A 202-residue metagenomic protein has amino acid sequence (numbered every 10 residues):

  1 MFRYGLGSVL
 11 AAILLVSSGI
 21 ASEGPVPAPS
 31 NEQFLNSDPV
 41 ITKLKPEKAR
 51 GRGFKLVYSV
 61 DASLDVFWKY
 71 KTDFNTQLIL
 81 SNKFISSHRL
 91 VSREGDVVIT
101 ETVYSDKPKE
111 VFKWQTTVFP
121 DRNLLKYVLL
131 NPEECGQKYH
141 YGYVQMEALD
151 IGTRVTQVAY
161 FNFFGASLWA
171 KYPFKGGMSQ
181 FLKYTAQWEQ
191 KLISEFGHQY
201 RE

Functional and structural regions predicted by a protein language model:
M1-V9: Bacterial N-terminal signal peptides that target proteins for export
S8-S17: Bacterial N-terminal signal peptides
A21-R93: Hydrophobic ligand-binding cavity/cleft-lining segments
G51, S59, N75-C135, F161 (+1 more regions): Glycine-rich portal/gate segments that line the openings of hydrophobic small-molecule binding cavities
F54, F112, H140-G142: Residues that flank catalytic or metal-binding motifs in active/ligand-binding sites
V57, Q115, Y143-Q145: Short, surface-exposed charged micro-motifs
A62, V66-K69, G176, Q180 (+2 more regions): Extracytoplasmic/secreted proteins, especially bacterial periplasmic and envelope-associated proteins
L130-K183: Beta-strand/loop substructures that line and gate deep hydrophobic ligand-binding cavities in soluble
